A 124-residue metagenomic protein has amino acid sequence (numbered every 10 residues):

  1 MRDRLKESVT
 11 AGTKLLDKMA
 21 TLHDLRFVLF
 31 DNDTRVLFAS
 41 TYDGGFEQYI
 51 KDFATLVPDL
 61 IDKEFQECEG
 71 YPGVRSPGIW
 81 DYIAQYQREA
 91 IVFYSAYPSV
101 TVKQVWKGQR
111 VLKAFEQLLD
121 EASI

Functional and structural regions predicted by a protein language model:
M1-T21, V57, I61: Short amphipathic alpha-helical segments
T10-Y42: Short, intrinsically disordered low-complexity segments
D31-D33, S40-I124: Catalytic "initiation/cleavage/transfer" segments centered on a nucleophilic residue and adjacent nucleic-acid-engaging
